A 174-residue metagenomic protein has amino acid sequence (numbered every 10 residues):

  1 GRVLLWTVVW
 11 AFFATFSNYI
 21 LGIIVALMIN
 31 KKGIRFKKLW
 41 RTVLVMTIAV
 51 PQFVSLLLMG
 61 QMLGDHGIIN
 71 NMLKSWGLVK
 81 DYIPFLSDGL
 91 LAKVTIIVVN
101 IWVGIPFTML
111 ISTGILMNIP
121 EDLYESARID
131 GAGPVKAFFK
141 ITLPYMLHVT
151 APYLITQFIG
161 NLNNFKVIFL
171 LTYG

Functional and structural regions predicted by a protein language model:
G1-G174: A structural signal for multi-pass alpha-helical bundles of membrane permease subunits that mediate small-molecule
